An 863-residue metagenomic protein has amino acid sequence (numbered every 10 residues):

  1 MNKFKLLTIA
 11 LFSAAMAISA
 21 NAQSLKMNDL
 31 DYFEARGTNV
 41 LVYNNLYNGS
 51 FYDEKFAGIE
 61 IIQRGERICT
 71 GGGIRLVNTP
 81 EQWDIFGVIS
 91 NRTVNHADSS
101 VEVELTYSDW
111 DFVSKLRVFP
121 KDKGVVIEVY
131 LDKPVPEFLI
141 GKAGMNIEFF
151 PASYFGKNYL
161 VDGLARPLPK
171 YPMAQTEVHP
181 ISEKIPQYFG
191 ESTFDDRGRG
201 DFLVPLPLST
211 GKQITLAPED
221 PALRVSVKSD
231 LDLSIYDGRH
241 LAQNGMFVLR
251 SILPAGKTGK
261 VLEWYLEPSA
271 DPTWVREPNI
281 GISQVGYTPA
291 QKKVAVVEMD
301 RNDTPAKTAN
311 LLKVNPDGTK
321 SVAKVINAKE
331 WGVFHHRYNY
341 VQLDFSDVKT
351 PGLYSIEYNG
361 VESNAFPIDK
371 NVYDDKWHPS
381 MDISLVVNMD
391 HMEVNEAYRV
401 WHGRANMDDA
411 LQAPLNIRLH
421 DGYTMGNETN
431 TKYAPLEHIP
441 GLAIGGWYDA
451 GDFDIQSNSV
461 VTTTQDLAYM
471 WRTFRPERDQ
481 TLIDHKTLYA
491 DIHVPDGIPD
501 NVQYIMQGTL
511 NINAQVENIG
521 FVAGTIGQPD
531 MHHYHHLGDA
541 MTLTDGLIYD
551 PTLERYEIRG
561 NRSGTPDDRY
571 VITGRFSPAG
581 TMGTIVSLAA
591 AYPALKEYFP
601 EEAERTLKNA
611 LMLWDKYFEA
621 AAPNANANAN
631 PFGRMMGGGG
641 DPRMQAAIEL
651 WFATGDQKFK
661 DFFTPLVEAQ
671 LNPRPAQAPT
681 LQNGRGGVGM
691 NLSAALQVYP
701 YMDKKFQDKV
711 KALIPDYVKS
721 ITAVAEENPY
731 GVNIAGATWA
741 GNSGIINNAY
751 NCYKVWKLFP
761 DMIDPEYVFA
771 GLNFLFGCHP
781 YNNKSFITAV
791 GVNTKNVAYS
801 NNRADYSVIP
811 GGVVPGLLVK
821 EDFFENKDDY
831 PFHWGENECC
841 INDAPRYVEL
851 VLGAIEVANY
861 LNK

Functional and structural regions predicted by a protein language model:
Q23-E102: Acidic-aromatic substrate-binding/catalytic surfaces of carbohydrate-active enzymes
S24-D31, Y130-A217: Polysaccharide-binding surfaces and accessory modules of carbohydrate-active proteins
R75-V135: Extended, loop-rich substrate-binding clefts of extracytoplasmic carbohydrate-active enzymes
S153-L160, T273-K292, S363-H402: Low-complexity, Pro/Ser/Thr- and charge-rich linker/hinge segments at domain boundaries
P186, G190-P218, A222, V285 (+9 more regions): Aromatic (Trp/Tyr) and acidic
R199-W274, A854: Beta-strand-rich recognition/accessory modules
N371-A397, N501-G520, L607-A625, Q657-T680 (+2 more regions): Long, well-ordered core segments of solenoidal/helical folds
S577-T581, I585-L595, A603-T654, A678-Y699: Aromatic-lined, polymer-binding surfaces characteristic of secreted/periplasmic polysaccharide-degrading enzymes
